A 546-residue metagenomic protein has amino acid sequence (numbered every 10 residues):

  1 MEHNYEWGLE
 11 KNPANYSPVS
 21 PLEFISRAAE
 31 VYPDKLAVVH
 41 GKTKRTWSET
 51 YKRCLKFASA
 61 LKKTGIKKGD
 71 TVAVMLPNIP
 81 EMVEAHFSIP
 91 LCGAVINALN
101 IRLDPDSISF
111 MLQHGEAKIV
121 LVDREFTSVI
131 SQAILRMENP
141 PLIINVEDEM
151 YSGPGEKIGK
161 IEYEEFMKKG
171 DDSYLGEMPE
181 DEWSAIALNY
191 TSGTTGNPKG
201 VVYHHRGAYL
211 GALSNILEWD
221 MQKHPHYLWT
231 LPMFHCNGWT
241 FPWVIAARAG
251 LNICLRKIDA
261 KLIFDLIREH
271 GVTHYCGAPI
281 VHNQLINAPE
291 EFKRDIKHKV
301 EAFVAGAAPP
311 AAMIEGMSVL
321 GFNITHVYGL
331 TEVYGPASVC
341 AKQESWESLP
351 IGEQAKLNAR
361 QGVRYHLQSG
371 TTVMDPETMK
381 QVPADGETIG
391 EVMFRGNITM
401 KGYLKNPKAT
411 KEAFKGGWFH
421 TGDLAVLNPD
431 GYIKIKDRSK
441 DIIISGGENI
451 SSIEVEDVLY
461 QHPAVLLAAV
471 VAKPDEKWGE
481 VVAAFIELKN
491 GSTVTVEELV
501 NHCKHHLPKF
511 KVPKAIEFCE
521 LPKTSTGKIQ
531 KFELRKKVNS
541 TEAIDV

Functional and structural regions predicted by a protein language model:
Y16-S17, L22-S26, D34-I79, V83-F87 (+2 more regions): Conserved AMP-binding/adenylate-forming core of the ANL superfamily
F24, K63-T64, L91-K168, N490-S492: Structural core segment of the AMP-binding/adenylate-forming
P33, I144-N145, G159-I161, M167-Y190 (+2 more regions): Conserved pre-ATP/AMP-binding loop-to-beta segment of ANL
T46-E49, I186-L210: Conserved AMP-binding A3 loop
L103, V120-V122, Y275, G396 (+5 more regions): AMP-binding/adenylate-forming catalytic core of the ANL superfamily
Y209-H226, F234-H274, A288-P289: Conserved AMP-binding/adenylation subdomain of ANL enzymes
A247, V272-G277, I286-K356, S369-G370 (+1 more regions): Gly/Ser/Thr-rich phosphate-binding loop
R364-M393, P429-D430, S492-V496, Q530: Conserved beta-loop-beta connector loops within the AMP-binding
